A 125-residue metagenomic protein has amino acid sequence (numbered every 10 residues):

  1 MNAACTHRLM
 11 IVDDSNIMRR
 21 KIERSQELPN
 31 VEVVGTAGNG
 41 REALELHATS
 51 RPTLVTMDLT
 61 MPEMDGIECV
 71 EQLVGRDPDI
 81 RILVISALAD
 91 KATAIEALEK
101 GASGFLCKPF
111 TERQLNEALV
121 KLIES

Functional and structural regions predicted by a protein language model:
N16-G35: Two-component/phosphorelay signaling modules centered on CheY-like receiver
N39-E42, D65-E68: Acidic catalytic/metal-coordinating carboxylates
S50-T56: Active-site beta3 strand of CheY-like receiver
M61: Receiver (REC) domain active-site loop signature in two-component systems and cognate sites in sensor histidine kinases
L88-A89: Short, conserved "switch-loop" micro-motifs in signal-transduction and mechanochemical regulators
F110-V120: C-terminal output helix
